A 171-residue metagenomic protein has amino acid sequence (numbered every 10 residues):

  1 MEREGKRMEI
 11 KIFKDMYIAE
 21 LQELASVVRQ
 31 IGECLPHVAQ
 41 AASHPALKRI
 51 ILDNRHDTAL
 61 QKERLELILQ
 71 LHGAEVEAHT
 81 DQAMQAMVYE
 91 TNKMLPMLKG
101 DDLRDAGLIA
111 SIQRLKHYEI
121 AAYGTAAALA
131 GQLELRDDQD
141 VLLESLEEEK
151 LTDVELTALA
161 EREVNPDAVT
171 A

Functional and structural regions predicted by a protein language model:
E2-A171: Amphipathic alpha-helical hairpins
